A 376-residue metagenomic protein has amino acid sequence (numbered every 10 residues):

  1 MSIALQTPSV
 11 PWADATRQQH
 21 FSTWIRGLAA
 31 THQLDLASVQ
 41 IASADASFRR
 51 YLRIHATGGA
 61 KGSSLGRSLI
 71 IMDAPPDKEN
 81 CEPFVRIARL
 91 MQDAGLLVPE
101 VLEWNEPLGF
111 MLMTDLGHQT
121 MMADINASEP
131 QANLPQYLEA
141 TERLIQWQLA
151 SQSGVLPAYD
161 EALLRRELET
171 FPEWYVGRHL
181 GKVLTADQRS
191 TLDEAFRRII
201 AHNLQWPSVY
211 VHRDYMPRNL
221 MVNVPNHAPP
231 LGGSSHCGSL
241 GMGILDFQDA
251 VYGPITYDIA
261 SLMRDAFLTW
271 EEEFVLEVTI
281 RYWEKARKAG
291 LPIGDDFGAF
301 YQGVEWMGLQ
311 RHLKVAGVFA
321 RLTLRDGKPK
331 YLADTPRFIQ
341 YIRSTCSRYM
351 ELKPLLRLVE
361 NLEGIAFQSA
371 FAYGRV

Functional and structural regions predicted by a protein language model:
M1-F110, Q119, V209, N223-G243 (+1 more regions): Conserved NTP-binding catalytic cores of kinases and kinase-like/nucleotidyltransferase enzymes across multiple kinase
F21, I25-A30, Q152-P157, A162-L163 (+3 more regions): An alpha-helical support segment within catalytic cores of ATP-dependent transferases
L52-L164, E169-T170, V176-G181, L204-Q205: ATP-binding pocket architecture of kinase catalytic cores
P172-H179, I255-P292, W306-D326, F338-T345: Active-site activation/catalytic loop segments of kinase-like enzymes and analogous catalytic loops in related
D214: Conserved catalytic-loop position in the HRD/HxD motif
R218-L231, H236-T269, E273: Catalytic activation segment of kinase domains across protein kinase-like and atypical kinase folds
I293-Q302: Histidine/acidic-rich helix-loop-helix segments that form or flank divalent-metal centers in metalloenzyme catalytic
G317-V376: ATP/Mg2+ or Mg2+-diphosphate-binding catalytic cores that bind nucleotide phosphates or diphosphates via glycine-rich
